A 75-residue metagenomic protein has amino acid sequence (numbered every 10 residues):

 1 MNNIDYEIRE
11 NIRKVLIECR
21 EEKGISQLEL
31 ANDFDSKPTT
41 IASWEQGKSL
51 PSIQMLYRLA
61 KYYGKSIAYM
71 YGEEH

Functional and structural regions predicted by a protein language model:
M1-E22: A short, Lys/Arg-rich alpha-helix, primarily the initiator
K14, G24-I25, P51-Q54: Residue-level signal for the short linker/turn that defines the boundary of a DNA-recognition helix
E21, D35, Q46-K48, H75: Residue-level detection of the helix-turn-helix DNA-binding "recognition helix"
E21, N32, K61: Alpha-helical residues within the helix-turn-helix
G24-S43: Short alpha-helical DNA-recognition segment
E45, Y63, Y71-E74: DNA major-groove recognition helix of helix-turn-helix
Q54-Y69: DNA major-groove recognition helix of helix-turn-helix/homeodomain DNA-binding modules
